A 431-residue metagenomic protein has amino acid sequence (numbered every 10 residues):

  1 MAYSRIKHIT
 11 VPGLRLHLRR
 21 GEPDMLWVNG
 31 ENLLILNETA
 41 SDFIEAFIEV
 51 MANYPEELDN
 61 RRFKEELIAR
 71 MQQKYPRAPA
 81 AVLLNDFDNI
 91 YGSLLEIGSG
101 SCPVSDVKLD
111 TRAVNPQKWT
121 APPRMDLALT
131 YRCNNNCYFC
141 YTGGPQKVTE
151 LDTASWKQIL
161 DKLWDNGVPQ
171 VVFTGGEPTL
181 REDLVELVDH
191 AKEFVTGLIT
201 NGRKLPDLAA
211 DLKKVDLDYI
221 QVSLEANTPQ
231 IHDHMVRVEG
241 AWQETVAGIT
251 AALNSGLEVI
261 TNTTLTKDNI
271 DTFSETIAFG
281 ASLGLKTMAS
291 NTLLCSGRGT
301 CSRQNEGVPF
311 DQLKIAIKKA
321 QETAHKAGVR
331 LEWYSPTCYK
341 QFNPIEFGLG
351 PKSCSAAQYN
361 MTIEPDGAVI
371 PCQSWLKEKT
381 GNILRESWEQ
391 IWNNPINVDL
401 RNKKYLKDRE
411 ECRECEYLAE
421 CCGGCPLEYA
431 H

Functional and structural regions predicted by a protein language model:
M1-M51: Acidic, low-complexity/disordered tracts enriched in E/D and polar residues
L33-R77: Short amphipathic alpha-helical interface segments
Y75, V82-N89, S93, I97-K214 (+1 more regions): Conserved alpha-helical substructure of the radical SAM core
T142-E150, L376-G381, L418-H431: Iron-sulfur (Fe-S) cluster-binding segments and ferredoxin-like electron-carrier domains, especially [2Fe-2S]
T153-T174, L180-L294, G307: Radical SAM/AdoMet-radical enzyme domain recognition
P309-N343, A368-Y417, C421-C422: C-terminal accessory region of radical SAM enzymes
C354-Q358: Short, small/polar residue-rich loop motifs at catalytic or cofactor-binding pockets
I363-E364: Short, acidic, Ser/Thr-enriched surface-loop or helix-capping motifs
